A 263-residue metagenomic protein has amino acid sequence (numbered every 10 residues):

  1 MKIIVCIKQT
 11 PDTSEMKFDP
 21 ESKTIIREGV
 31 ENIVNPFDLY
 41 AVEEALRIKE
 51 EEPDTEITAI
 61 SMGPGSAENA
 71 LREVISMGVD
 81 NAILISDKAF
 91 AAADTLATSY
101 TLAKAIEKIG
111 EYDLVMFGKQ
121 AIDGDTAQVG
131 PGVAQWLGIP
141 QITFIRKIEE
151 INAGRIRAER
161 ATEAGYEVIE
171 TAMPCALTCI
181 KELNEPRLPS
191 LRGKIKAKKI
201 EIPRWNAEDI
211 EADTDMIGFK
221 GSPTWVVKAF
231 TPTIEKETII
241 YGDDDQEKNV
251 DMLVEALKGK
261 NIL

Functional and structural regions predicted by a protein language model:
M1-L263: N-terminal glycine-rich FAD/FM-binding segment characteristic of electron-transfer flavoproteins
